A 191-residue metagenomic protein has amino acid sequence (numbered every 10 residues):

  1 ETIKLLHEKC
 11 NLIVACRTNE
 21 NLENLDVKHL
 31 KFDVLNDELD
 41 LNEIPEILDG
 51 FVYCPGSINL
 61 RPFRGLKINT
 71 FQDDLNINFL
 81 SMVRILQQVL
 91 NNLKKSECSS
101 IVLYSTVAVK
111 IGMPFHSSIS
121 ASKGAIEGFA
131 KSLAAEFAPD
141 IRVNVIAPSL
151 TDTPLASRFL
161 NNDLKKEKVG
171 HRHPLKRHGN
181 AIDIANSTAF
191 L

Functional and structural regions predicted by a protein language model:
E1-N11: Canonical Rossmann dinucleotide-binding motif of NAD(H)/NADP(H)-dependent dehydrogenases/reductases, specifically
P62-F63, K67-L75, K165, V169: Substrate-binding pocket helix/loop in short-chain dehydrogenase/reductase
L86, S122, A130: Active-site helix of classical SDR
N91, A134-P139: Alpha-helical segment proximal to the catalytic Tyr-Lys
T106: Residue(s) in the substrate-gating loop at a strand-loop-helix junction that position the organic substrate next
G112-S120, S132: Active-site loop-to-helix junction immediately N-terminal to the catalytic Tyr of the SDR YXXXK motif in Rossmann-fold
V145, L164-L191: C-terminal helical subdomain
